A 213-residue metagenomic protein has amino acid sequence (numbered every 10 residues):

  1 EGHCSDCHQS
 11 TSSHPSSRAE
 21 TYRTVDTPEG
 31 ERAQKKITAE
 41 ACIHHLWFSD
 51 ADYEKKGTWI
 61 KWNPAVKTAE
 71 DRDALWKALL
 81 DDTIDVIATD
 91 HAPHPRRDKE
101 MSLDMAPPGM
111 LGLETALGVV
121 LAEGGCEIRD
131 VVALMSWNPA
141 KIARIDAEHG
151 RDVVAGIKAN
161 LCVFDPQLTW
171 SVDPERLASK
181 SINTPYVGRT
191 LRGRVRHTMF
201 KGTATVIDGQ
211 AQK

Functional and structural regions predicted by a protein language model:
E1-I87, H91-P107, E114: Active-site core of metal-dependent hydrolases
T21, L46, K141, L168-T169 (+1 more regions): Generic "edge-of-domain/loop-turn" microfeature
K35, W59-I60, K77, V86-I87 (+1 more regions): His/Asp/Glu-enriched, well-ordered alpha-helical/loop segment that forms or immediately abuts the divalent-metal
W47, E54, N63, K67 (+8 more regions): Generic, ordered loop/turn and secondary-structure boundary motif
T68-K77, A116-A122, L191-T198: Short C-terminal domain-edge/linker segments immediately following a structured domain
M105, A155-Q210: C-terminal cap of metal-dependent C-N hydrolases
E148, A211-K213: Peripheral (often C-terminal) accessory segments that flank ATP-dependent C-N-forming ligase machineries
